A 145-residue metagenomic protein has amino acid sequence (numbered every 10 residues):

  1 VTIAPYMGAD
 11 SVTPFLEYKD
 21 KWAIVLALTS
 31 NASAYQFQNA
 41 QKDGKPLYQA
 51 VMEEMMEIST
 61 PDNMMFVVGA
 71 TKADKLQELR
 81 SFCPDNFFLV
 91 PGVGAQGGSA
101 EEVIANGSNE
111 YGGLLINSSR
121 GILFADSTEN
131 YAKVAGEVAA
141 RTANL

Functional and structural regions predicted by a protein language model:
T2-V67: Conserved anion-binding
G8, G44, Y48, K72 (+2 more regions): Generic structural signal for well-ordered, non-membrane alpha-helical segments in soluble metabolic enzymes
D10-V12, A32-F37, D74-E78, G97-G98 (+1 more regions): Short acidic/glycine-rich loop or secondary-structure boundary segments that cap or lie
V12, M52, L76, A100 (+1 more regions): Generic structural signal for well-ordered alpha-helices, preferentially at hydrophobic/aromatic core positions
F15-E17, Q38-A40, S81-C83, V103-A105 (+1 more regions): Short, glycine/charged-enriched secondary-structure capping and boundary segments
L16, M56-S59, Q77-C83, A143: Surface-exposed amphipathic alpha-helices with a cationic face
F66, A70-N117, G121: A C-terminal functional module that forms or caps the active site or interfaces directly with catalytic machinery
E102-G113, F124-L145: C-terminal helical cap(s) of enzyme catalytic domains, especially alpha/beta-barrels
